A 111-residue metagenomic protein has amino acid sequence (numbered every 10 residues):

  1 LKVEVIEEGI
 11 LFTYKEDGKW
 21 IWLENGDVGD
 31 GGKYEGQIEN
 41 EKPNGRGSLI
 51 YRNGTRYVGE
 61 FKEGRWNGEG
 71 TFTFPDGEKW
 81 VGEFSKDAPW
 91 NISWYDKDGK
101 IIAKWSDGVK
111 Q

Functional and structural regions predicted by a protein language model:
L1-Q111: Glycine/tyrosine- and acidic-biased, solvent-exposed loop/turn segments at the edges of beta-strands
